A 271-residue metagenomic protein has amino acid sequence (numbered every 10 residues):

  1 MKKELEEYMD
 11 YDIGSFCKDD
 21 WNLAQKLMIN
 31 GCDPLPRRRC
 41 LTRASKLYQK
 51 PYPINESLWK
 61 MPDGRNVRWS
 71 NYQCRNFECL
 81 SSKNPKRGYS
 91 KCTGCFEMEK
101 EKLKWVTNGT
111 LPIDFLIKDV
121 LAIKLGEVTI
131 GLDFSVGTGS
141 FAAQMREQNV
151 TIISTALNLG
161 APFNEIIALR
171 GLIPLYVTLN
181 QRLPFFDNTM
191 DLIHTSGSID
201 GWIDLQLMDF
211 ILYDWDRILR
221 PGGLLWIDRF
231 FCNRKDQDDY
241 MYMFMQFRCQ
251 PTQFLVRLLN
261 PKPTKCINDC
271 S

Functional and structural regions predicted by a protein language model:
M1-D119, N268-C270: N-terminal accessory regions of S-adenosyl-L-methionine
I117, T138-M145, N164: Conserved SAM-dependent methyltransferase scaffold
L125-G137, A142: Conserved class I S-adenosyl-L-methionine
T151-A156: Conserved SAM-binding motif I beta-strand of class I
N164-R182, F186-D187: S-adenosyl-L-methionine
N180, M190-Q206, F231: A short SAM/SAH-binding and catalytic strip from SAM-dependent methyltransferases
F186, L205-G222, M241-Y242: A short glycine-rich, Lys/Arg-flanked "PGG" loop and its adjoining helix->strand segment in the class I
C232-S271: Conserved Class I S-adenosyl-L-methionine
